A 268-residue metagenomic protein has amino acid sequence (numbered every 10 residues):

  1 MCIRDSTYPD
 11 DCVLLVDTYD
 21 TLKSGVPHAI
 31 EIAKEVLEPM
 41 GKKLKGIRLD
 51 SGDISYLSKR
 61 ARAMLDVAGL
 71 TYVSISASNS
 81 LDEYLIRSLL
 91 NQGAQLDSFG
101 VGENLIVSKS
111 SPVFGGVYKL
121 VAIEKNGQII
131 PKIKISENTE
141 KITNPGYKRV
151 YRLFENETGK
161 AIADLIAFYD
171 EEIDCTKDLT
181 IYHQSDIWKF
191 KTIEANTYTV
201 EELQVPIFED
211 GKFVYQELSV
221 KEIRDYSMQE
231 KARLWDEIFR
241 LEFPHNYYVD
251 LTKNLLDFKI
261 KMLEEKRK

Functional and structural regions predicted by a protein language model:
R4-T71, L81-L85, N91, L105-V107 (+1 more regions): Buried, small/hydrophobic-residue-enriched core segments of structured protein domains
V73, L81-K268: Gly/Ser/Thr/Ala-enriched C-terminal appendages of enzymes
